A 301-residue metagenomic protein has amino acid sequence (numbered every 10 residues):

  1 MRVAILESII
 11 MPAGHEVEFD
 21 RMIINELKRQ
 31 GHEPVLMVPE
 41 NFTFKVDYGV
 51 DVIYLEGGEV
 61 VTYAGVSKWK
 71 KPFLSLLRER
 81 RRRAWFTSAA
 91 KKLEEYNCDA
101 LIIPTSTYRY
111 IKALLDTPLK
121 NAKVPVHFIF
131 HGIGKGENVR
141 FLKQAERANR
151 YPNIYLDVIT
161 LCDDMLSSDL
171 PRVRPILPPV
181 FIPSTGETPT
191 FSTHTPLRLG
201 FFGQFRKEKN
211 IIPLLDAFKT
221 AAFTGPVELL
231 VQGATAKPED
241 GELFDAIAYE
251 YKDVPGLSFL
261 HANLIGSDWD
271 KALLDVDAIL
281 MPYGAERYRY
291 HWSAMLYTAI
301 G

Functional and structural regions predicted by a protein language model:
M1-G14, S106-T107, G200-F201: Nucleotide-activated donor-dependent transferases that construct or modify glycoconjugates
E7-R21, R206-K209: A short, glycine/small-residue-rich beta-strand->loop->alpha-helix junction that serves as a flexible
M11, R29-L77, Y108, A234-D240: N-terminal strand-loop element at the rim of the active site of nucleotide-sugar-dependent glycosyltransferases
G134-P175: A short, active-site helix/loop in glycosyltransferases that binds the activated sugar's phosphate group
T190-K209, L215-K219, L229-L230: Conserved donor-binding/catalytic core segment of Leloir-type glycosyltransferases
V227-F244, A262: Glycosyltransferase donor-sugar binding loop
E242-D270, D275: Nucleotide-activated donor-binding/catalytic signature segment of Leloir-type glycosyltransferases, i.e., the conserved
M281-Y297: Nucleotide-sugar-dependent
